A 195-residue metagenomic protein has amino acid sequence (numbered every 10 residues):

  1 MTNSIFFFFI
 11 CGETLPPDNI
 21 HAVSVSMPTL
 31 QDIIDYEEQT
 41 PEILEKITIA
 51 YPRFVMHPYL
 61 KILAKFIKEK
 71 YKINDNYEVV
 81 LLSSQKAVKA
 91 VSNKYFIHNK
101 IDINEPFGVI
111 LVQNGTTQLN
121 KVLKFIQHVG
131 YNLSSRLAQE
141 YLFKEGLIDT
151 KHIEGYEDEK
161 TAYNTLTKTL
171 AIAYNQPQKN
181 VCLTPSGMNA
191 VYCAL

Functional and structural regions predicted by a protein language model:
M1-N189: Conserved N-terminal alpha-helix of the aminotransferase class I/II PLP-enzyme fold
A190-L195: Buried hydrophobic packing segments
